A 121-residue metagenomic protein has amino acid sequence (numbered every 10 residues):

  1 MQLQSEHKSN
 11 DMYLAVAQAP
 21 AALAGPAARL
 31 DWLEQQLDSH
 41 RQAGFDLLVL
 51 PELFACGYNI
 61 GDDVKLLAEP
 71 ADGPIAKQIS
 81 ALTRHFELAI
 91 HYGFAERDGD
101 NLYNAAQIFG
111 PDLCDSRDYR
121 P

Functional and structural regions predicted by a protein language model:
M1-N10: Basic/polar N-terminal segments that are highly enriched at the extreme N-terminus, encompassing both cleavable
D11-L23, A105, D118-R120: Active-site-proximal beta-strand elements of phosphoester/diester hydrolases
Q18-Q36: N-terminal phosphate-binding loop and adjacent alpha-helix
P26, Q36-D112: Cys-nucleophile CN-hydrolase/nitrilase-fold catalytic domain and related Cys-dependent amidase chemistry that acts on
C114-S116: Hydrophobic "anchor" residues
